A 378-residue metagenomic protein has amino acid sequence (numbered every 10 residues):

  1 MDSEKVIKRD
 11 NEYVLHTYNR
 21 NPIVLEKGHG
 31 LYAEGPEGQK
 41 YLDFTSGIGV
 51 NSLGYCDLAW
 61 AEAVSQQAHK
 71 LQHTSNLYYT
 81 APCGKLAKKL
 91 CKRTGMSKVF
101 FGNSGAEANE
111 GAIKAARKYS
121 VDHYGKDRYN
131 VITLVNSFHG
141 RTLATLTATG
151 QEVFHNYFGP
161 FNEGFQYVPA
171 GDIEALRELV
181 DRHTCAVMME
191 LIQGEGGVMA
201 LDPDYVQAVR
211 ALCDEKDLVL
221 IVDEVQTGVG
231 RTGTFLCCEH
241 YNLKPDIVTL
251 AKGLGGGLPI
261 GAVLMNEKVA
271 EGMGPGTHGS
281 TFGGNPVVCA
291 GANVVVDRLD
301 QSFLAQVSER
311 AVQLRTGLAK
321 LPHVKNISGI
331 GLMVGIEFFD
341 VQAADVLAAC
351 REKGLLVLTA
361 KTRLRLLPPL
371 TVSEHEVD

Functional and structural regions predicted by a protein language model:
M1-D378: Conserved N-terminal phosphate-binding loop of PLP-dependent enzymes in the Aspartate aminotransferase
